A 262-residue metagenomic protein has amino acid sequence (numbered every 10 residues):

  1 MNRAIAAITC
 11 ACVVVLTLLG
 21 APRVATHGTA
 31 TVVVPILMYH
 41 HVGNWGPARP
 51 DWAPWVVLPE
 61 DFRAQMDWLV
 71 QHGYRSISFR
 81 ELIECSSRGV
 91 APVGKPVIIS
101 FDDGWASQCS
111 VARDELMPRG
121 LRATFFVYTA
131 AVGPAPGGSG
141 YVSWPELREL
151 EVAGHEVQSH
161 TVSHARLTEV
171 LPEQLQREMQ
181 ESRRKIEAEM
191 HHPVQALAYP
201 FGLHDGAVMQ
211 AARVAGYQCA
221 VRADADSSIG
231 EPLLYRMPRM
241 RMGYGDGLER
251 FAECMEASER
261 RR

Functional and structural regions predicted by a protein language model:
M1-A11: N-terminal Sec-pathway targeting helices
V13-T17: Hydrophobic core
L19-S100, A106-Q108, E169-R262: C-terminal active-site subregion of NodB/CE4 polysaccharide deacetylases
I99, A130-P136, H164-L171: Surface-exposed cleft-lining segments at the edges of enzyme active sites
R113-L121, Y141-S159, R213, E231-P232: Acidic (Asp/Glu)-rich catalytic clusters
G120-Y141: A short, conserved beta-to-alpha structural element at the edge of catalytic cores that scaffolds binding
S139-P145, Q174-M179: Charged helix-capping and loop-helix junction motifs
E156-H164, P200: Histidine-centered catalytic micro-motifs
